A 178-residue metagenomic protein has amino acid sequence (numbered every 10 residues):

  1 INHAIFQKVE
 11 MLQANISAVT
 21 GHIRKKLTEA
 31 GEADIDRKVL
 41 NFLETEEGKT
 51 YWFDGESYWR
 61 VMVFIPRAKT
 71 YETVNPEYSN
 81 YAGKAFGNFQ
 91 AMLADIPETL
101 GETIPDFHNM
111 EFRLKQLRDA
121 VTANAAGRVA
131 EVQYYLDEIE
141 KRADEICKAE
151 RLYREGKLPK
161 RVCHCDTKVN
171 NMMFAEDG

Functional and structural regions predicted by a protein language model:
N2-G55, Y71-A82: A conserved alpha-helical element in kinase catalytic cores
H3-Q13, I65-N88, A94-H164, A175-D177: ATP-dependent phospho-/nucleotidyl transfer catalytic cores
F42, M62, F89: Hydrophobic/aromatic pocket-lining and membrane-interface residues
G55-A68: Conserved short submotifs of the Hanks-type protein kinase catalytic core that shape the nucleotide-binding pocket
T167: Hydrophobic HxD+1 residue recognition
N170-M172: Catalytic-loop signature of eukaryotic-like protein kinases
